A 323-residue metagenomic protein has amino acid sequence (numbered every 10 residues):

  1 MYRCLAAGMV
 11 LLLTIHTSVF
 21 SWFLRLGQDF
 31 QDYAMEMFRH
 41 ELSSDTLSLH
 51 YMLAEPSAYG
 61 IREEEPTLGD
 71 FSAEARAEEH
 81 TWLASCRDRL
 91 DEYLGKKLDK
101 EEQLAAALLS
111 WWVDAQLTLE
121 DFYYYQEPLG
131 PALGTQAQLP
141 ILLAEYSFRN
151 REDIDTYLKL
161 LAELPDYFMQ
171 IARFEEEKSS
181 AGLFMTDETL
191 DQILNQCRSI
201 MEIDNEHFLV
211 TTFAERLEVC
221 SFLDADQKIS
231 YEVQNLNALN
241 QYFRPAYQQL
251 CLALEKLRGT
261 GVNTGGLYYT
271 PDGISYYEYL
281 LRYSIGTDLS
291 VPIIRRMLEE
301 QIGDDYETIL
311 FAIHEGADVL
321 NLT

Functional and structural regions predicted by a protein language model:
Y2-G8, L12-T323: N-terminal maturation segment of proteins
